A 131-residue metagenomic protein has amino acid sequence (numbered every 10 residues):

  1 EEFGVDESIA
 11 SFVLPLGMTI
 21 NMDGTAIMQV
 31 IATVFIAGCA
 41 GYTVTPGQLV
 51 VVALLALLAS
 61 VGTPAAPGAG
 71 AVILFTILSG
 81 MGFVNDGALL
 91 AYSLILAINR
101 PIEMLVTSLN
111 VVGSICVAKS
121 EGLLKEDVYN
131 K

Functional and structural regions predicted by a protein language model:
E1-L16, Y42-P46: Membrane-embedded helical hairpins/re-entrant loop segments and their flanking transmembrane helices within multi-pass
E1-V5, T19, A118-L124: Helix-loop junctions at the membrane interface of multi-pass solute transporters
G4-F12, M28, S93-A97: Juxtamembrane loop-helix boundary motifs flanking transmembrane segments in multi-pass membrane proteins
L14-N21, L55: Alpha-helical transmembrane segments of multi-pass membrane proteins
N21-M22, V106: Alpha-helical transmembrane segments of multi-pass integral membrane proteins
M22-A32: Helical hairpin unit composed of two closely spaced alpha helices linked by a short loop
V30-K131: Transmembrane alpha-helical segments and their short flanking loops that form helix-hairpins/helix-helix interfaces
